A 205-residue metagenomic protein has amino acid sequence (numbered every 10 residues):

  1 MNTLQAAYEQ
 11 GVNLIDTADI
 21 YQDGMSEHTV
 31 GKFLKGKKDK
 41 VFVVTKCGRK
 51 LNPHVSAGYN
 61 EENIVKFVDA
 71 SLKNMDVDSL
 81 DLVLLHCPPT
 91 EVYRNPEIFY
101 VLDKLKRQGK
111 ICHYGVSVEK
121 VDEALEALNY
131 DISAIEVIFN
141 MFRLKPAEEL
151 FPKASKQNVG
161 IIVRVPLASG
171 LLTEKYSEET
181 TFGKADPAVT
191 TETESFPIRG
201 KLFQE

Functional and structural regions predicted by a protein language model:
M1-A7, G58-D76, V118-E126: Short, acidic/polar
M1-F42, R107: N-terminal binding-site loop/beta-alpha segment at the start of enzyme catalytic domains that lines or forms
L4, E27, G31, V68-L72 (+3 more regions): Generic structural signal for well-ordered alpha-helices, preferentially at hydrophobic/aromatic core positions
A7, I15, V30, V43 (+6 more regions): Conserved, mostly hydrophobic/aromatic
K40-N52, V83: A short, structured active-site edge motif that brings together acidic residues
K50-S56, L172: A short acidic, helix-capping loop that chelates divalent metal ions and anchors anionic groups
A70-E91: Active-site groove signature of glycoside hydrolases
P88-E205: Beta/alpha (TIM)-barrel catalytic core signal, keyed to glycine-rich beta->alpha loops juxtaposed to Asp/Glu that bind
